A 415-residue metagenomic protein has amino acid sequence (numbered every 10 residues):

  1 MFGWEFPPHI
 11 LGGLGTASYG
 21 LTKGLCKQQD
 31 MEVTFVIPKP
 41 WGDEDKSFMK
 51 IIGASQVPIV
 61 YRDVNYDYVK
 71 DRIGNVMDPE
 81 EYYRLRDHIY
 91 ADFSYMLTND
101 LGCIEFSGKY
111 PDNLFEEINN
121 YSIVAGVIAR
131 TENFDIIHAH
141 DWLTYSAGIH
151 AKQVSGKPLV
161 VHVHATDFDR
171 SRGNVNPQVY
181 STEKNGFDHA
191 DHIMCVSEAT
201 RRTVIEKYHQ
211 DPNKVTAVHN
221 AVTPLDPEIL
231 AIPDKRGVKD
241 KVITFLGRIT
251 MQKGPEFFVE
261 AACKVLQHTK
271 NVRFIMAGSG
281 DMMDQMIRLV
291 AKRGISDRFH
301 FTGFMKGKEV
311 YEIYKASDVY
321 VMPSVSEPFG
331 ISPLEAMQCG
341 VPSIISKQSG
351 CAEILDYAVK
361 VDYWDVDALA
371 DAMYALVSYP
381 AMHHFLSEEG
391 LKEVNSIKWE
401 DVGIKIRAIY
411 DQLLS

Functional and structural regions predicted by a protein language model:
M31-A129: A conserved catalytic-core segment of Leloir-type glycosyltransferases
M194, G237-A262, I275, S387: Conserved donor-binding/catalytic core segment of Leloir-type glycosyltransferases
A199, A221: Carbohydrate-associated surface elements
Q285-M305: Nucleotide-activated donor-binding/catalytic signature segment of Leloir-type glycosyltransferases, i.e., the conserved
F304-M305, E312-S317: Short alpha-helical donor nucleotide-sugar binding micro-motif in glycosyltransferases
V325: Aromatic "clamp/platform" in nucleotide-sugar-dependent glycosyltransferases that forms part of the donor/acceptor
P342-I345: Short hydrophobic beta-strand element within catalytic cores of glycosyltransferases and related nucleotide-activated
A358-D367, A375-P380: Conserved acidic donor-binding segment of nucleotide-sugar-dependent glycosyltransferases
